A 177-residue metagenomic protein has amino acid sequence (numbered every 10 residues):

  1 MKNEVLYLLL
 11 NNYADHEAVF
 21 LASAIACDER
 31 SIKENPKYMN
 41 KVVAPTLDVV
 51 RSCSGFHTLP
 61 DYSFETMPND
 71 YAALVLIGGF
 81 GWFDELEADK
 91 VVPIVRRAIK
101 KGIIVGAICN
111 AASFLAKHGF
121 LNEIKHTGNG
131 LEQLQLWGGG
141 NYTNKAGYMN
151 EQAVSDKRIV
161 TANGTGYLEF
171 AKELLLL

Functional and structural regions predicted by a protein language model:
K2-A14, A18-F20, C27-T46, F56 (+3 more regions): Active-site-adjacent pocket-lining segments in enzyme domains
C53: A short, charged, and often flexible helix/loop element on the N-terminal side of the glycosyltransferase catalytic
